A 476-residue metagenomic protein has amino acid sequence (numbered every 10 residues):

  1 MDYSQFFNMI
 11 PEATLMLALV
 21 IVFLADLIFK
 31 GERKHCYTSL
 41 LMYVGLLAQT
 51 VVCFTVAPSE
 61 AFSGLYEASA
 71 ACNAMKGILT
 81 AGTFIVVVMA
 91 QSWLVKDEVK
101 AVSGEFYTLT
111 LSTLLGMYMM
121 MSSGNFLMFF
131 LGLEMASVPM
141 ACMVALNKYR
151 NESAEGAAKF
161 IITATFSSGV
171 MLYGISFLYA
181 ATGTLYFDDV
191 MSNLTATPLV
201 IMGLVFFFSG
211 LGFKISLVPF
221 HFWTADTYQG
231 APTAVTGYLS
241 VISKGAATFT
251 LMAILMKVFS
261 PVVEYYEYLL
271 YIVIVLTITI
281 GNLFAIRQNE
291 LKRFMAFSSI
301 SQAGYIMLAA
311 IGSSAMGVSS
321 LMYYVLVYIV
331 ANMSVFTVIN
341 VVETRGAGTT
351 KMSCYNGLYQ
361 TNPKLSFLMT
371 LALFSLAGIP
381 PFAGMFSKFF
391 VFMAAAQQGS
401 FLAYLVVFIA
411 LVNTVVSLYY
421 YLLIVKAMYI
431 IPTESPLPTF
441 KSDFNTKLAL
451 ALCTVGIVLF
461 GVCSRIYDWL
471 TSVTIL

Functional and structural regions predicted by a protein language model:
M1-L476: Alpha-helical transmembrane segments of multi-pass membrane proteins predominantly involved in bioenergetics
